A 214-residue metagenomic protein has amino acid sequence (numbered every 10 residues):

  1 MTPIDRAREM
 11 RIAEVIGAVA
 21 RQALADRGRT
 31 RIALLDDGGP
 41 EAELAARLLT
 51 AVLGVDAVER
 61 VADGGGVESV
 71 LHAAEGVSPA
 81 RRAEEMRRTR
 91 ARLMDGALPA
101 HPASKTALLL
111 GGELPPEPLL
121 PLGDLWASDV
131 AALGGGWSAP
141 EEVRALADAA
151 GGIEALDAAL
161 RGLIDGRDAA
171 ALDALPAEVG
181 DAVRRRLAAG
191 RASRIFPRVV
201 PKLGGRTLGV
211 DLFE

Functional and structural regions predicted by a protein language model:
M1-G38, A42-E85, R92-E214: ATP/NTP-dependent adenylation/nucleotidyl-transfer catalytic domains that generate, transfer, or process NMP-activated
